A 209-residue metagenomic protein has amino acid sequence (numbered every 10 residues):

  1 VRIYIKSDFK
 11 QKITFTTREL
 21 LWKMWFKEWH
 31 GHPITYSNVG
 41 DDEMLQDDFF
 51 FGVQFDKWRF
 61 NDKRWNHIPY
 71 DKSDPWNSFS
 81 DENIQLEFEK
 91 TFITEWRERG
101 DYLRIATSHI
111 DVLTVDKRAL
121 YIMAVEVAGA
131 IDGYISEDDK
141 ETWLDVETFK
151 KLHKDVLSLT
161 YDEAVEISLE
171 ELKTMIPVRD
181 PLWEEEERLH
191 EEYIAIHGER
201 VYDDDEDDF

Functional and structural regions predicted by a protein language model:
V1-F209: Acidic (Asp/Glu-rich) sequence patches and key acidic residues that form negatively charged surfaces used
